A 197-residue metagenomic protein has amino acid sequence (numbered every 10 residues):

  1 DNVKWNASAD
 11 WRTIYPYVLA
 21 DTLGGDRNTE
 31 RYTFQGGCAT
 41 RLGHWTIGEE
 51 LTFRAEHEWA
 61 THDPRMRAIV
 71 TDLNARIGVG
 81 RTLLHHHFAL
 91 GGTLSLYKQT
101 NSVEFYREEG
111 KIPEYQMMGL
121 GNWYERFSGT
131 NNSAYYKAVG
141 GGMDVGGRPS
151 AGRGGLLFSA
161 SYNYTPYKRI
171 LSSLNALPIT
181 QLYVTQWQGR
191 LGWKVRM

Functional and structural regions predicted by a protein language model:
D1, T40-H44, F53-W59, L94-K98 (+2 more regions): Transmembrane beta-strands of outer-membrane beta-barrel pores
N2-A9, W59-M66, N101-E108, K168-L177: Outer-membrane beta-barrel translocator domains and adjoining extracellular loop/strand segments of Gram-negative
K4-L19, E109-F127: Surface-exposed loop/turn segments flanking beta-strands in extracellular/periplasmic regions
V18-G24, W59-R65, G129-A134, L171-Q181: Extracellular loop and loop/strand-boundary signature of outer-membrane beta-barrel proteins
N28-F34, P64-L73, K137-M143, Y183-G189: Residues that define the transmembrane beta-barrel architecture of outer-membrane proteins
F34-T40, A75-R81, M143-A151, G189-M197: Residues on the lipid-exposed face of transmembrane beta-strands in outer-membrane beta-barrel proteins
G43-E49, L84-L90, G152-F158, M197: Outer-envelope beta-barrel architecture signal
G48-R54, A89-S95, G146, L157-T165 (+1 more regions): Transmembrane beta-strands of outer-membrane beta-barrel proteins
